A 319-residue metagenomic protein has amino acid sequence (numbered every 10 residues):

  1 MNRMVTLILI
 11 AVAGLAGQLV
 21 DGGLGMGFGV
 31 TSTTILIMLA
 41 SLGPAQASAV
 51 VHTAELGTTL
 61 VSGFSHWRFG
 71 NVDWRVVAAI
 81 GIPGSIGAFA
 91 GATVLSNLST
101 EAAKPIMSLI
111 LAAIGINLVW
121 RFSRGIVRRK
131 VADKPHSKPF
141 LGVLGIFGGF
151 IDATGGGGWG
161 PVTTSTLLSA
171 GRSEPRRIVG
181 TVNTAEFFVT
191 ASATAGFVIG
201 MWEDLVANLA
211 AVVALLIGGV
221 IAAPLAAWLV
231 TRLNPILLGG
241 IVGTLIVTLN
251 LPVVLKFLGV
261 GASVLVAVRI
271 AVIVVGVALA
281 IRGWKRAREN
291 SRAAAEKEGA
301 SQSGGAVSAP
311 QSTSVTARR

Functional and structural regions predicted by a protein language model:
M1-G43, R128-V179, V213, I270-R319: Selected transmembrane alpha-helices and immediately adjacent juxtamembrane segments of polytopic inner-membrane
M1-L7, D73, N97-P135, A317: Helix-loop-helix hairpins and the membrane-proximal interhelical loops of multi-pass alpha-helical transport proteins
R3-L7, A40-G57, A102-L111, F150-G157 (+1 more regions): Structural signature of hydrophobic alpha-helical transmembrane segments
L7, H52, M107-L111, G115 (+3 more regions): Residues within membrane-spanning alpha-helices of integral membrane proteins, especially the hydrophobic core/packing
Q18, T59-N71, L118-I126, L168-R176 (+2 more regions): C-terminal ends of transmembrane helices
A49-A102, A191-G261: Selective hydrophobic functional segments
V61-F69, L109-D133, N250-V260, G276-N290: Transmembrane helix exit motif
K104-M107, V260-V272: Loop-to-transmembrane alpha-helix initiation sites
